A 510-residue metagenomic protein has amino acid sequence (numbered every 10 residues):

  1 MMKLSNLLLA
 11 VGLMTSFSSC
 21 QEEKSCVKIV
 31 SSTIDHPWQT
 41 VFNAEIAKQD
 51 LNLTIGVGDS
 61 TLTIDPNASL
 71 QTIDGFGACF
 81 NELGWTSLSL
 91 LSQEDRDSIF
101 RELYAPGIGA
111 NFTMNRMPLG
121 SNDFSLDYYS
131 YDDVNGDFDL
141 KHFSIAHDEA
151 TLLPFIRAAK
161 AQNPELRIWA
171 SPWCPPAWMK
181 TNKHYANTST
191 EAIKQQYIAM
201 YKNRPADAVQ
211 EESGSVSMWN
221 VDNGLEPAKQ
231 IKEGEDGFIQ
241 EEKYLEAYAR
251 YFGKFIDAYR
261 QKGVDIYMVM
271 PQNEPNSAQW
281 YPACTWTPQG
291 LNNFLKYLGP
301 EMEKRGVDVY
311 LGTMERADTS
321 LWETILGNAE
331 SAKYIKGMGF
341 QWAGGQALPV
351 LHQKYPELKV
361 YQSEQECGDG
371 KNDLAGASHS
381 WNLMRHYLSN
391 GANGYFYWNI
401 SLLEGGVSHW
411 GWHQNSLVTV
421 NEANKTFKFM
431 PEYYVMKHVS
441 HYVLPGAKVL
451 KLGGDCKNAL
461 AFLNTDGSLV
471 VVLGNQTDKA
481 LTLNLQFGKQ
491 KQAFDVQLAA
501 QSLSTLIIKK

Functional and structural regions predicted by a protein language model:
M1-C26: Bacterial Sec-dependent N-terminal signal peptides
V41-G263: N-terminal catalytic cores of secreted or lumenal carbohydrate-active enzymes
D74, I108-N115, N163-R167, K262-M268 (+6 more regions): Loop/turn elements at helix/coil->beta-strand transitions in domains of secreted/extracellular proteins
A78, N111, I168, V269 (+5 more regions): Conserved, mostly hydrophobic/aromatic
L83-T86, G120-F124, C174-W178, N273-A278 (+5 more regions): Solvent-exposed loop/turn segments at secondary-structure junctions within structured extracellular/periplasmic domains
Y244-K371: Active-site neighborhood of glycoside hydrolase catalytic domains
K359-Y434, L452-G454: Aromatic/acidic polysaccharide-binding cleft in carbohydrate-active enzymes
H441, L452-G488, D495-Q497, Q501: Carbohydrate-binding surface patches
